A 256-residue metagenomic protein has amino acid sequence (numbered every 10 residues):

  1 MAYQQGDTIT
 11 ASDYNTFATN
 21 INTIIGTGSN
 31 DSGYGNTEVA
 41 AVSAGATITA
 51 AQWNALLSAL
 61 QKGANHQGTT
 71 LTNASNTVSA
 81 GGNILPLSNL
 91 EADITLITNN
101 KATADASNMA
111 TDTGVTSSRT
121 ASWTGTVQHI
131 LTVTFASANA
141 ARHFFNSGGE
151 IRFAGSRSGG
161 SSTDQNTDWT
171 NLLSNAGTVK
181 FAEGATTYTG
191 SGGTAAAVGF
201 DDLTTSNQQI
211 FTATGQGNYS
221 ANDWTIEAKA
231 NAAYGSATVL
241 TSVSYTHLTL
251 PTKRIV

Functional and structural regions predicted by a protein language model:
M1-T126: Extracellular "spike/adhesin" assembly and maturation modules and analogous cytosolic coiled-coil scaffolds
L56-L60, L71, L85-L90, L96 (+6 more regions): Generic detector of leucine side chains in alpha-helical contexts
S107-T241: Long, charge-rich C-terminal accessory regions
T246-T252: Conserved small/polar residues in nucleotide/adenosyl-binding loops
